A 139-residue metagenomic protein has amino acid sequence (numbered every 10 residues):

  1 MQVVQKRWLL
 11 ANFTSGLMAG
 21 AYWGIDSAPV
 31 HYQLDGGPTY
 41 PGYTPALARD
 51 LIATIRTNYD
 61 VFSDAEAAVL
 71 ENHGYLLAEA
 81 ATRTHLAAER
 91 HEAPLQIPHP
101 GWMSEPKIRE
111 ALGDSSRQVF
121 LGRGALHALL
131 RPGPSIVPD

Functional and structural regions predicted by a protein language model:
M1-D139: Catalytic domains of lipid- and phosphate-ester/thioester hydrolases
